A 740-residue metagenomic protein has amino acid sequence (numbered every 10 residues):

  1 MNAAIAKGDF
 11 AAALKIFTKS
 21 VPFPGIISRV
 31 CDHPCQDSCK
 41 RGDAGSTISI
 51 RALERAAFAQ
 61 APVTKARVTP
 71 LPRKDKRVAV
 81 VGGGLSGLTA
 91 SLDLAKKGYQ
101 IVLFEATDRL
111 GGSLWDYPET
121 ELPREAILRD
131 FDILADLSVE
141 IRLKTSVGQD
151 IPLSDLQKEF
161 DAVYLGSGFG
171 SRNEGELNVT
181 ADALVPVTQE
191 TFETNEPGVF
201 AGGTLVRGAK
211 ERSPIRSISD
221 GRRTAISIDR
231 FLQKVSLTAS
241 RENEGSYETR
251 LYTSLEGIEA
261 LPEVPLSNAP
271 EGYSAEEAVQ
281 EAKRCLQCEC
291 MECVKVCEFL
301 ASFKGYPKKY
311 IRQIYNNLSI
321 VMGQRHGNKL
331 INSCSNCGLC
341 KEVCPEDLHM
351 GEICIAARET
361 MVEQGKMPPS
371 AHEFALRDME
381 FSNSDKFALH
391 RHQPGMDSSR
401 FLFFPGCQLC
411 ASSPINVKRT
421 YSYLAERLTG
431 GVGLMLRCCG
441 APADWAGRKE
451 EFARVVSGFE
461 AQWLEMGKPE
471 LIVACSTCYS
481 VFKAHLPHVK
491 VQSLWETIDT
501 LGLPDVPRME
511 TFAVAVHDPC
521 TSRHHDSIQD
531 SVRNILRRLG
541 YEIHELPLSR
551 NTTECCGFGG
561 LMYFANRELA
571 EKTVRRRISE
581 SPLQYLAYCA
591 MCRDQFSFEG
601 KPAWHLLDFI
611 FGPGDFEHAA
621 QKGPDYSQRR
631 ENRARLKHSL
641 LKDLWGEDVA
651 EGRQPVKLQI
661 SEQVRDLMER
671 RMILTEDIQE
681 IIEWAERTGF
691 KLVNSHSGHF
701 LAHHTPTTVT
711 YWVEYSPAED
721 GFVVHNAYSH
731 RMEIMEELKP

Functional and structural regions predicted by a protein language model:
N2-D161, G166, K304-V489, S627-L640: Iron-sulfur-cluster electron-transfer modules
A79-V81, F200, L402, A515 (+1 more regions): Conserved beta-strand elements of the Class I
S167-G168, G203, C475, C589: Glycine-rich, N-terminal phosphate-binding loop of Rossmann-like dinucleotide-binding domains
G168-E211: FAD-site-proximal beta/loop scaffold in flavoenzymes
L205-L232: A conserved FAD-binding loop/helix module that cradles the flavin
Q233-R284: Mid-to-C-terminal Rossmann-like scaffold of FAD/NAD(P)H-dependent oxidoreductases
A278, L501-A650: Redox cofactor-anchoring modules in respiratory/redox and cofactor-processing assemblies
F616-Y626, E631-P740: Ribonuclease/tRNase effector modules and their secretory precursors
